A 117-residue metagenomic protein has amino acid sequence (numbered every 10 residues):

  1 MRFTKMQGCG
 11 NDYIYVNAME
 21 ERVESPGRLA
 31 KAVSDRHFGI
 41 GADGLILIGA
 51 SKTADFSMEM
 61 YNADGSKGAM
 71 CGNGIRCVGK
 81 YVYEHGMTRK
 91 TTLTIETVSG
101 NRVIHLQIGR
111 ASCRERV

Functional and structural regions predicted by a protein language model:
M1-Q107: A glycine-rich beta-to-alpha transition motif near the start of alpha/beta enzyme domains, typified by
Q107-V117: Residue-level detector of conserved catalytic or cofactor/ligand-binding positions in enzyme active sites
